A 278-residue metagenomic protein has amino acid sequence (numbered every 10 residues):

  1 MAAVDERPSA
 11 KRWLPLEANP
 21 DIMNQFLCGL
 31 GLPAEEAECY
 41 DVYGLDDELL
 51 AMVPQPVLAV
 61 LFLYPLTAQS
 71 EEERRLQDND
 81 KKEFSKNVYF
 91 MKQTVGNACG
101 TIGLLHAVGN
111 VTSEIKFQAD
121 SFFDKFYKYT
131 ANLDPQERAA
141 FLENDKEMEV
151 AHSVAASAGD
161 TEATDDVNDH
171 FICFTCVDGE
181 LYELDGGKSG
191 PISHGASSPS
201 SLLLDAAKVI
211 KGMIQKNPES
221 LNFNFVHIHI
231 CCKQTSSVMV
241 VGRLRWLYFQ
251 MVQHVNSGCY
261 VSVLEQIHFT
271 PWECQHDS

Functional and structural regions predicted by a protein language model:
M1-S278: Cysteine-dependent deubiquitinase/ubiquitin-like isopeptidase catalytic cores across multiple families
